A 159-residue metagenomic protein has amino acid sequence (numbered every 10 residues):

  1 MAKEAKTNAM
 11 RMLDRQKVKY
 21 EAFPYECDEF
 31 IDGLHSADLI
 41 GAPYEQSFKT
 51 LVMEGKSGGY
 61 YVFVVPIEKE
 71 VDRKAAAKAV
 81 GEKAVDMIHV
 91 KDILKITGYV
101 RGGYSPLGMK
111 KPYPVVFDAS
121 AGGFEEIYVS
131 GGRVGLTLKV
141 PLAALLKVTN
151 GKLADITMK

Functional and structural regions predicted by a protein language model:
M1-K159: Extended, low-hydrophobicity, polar/charged segments
